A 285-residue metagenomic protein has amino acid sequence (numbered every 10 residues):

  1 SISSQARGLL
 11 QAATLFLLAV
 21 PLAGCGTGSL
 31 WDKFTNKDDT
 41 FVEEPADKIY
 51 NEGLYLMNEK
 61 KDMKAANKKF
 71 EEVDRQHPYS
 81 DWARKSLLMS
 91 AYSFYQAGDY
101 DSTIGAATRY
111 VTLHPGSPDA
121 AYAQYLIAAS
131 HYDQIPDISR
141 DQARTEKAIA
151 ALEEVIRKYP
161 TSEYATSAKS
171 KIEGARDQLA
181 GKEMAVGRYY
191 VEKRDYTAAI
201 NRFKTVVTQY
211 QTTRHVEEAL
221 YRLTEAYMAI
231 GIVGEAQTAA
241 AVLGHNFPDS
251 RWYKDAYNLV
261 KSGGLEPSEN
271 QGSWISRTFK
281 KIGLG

Functional and structural regions predicted by a protein language model:
S1-A13: Bacterial N-terminal signal peptides that target proteins for export
I2-S3, G24-G285: Acidic, polar-rich low-complexity tracts and alpha-helical solenoid repeat scaffolds
L10-L17, G283: Sec-dependent signal peptide hydrophobic core
A19-L22: Bacterial Sec-type N-terminal signal peptides, specifically the leucine/valine-rich hydrophobic h-region
